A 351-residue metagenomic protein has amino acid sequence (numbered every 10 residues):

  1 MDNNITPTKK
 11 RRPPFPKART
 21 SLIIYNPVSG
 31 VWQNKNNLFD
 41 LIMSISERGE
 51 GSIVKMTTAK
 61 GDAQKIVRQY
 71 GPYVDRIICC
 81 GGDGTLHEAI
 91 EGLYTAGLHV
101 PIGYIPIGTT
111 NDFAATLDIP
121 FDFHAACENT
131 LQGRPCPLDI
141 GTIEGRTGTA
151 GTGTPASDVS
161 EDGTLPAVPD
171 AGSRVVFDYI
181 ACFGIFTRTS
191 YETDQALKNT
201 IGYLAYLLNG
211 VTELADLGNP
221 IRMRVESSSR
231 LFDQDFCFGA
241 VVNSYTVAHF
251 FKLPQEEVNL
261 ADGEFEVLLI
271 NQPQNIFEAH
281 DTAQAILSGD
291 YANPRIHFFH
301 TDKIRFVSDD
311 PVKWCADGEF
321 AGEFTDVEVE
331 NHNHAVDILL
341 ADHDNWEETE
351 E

Functional and structural regions predicted by a protein language model:
M1-C80, H87, G92, T154 (+1 more regions): ATP/NTP phosphate-donor binding region
D2-R11, S227-S228, D233, L253 (+2 more regions): ATP/nucleoside-binding phosphotransfer catalytic cores, i.e., glycine-rich phosphate-binding loops
L22, T95-F238: Catalytic core of DAGKc-family lipid kinases
I23, V54, V225, V267-L269 (+1 more regions): Generic preference for hydrophobic
N26, T189, G239, V267 (+2 more regions): A residue-level signal for conserved active-site and pocket-lining positions in enzyme catalytic cores
K35-N37, I90-L93, A115-L117, K252-L253 (+1 more regions): Short amphipathic alpha-helical segments
C182, F186, A240-E256: Glycine-rich phosphate/pyrophosphate-binding beta-alpha loops
